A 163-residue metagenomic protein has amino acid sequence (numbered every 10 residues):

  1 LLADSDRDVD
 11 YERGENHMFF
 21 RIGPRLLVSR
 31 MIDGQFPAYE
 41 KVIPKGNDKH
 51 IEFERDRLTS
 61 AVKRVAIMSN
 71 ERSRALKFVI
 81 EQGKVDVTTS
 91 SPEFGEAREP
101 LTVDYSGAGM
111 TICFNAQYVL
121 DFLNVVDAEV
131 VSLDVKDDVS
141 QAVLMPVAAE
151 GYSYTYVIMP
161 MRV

Functional and structural regions predicted by a protein language model:
L1-I32, N47-V163: DNA polymerase processivity clamps
